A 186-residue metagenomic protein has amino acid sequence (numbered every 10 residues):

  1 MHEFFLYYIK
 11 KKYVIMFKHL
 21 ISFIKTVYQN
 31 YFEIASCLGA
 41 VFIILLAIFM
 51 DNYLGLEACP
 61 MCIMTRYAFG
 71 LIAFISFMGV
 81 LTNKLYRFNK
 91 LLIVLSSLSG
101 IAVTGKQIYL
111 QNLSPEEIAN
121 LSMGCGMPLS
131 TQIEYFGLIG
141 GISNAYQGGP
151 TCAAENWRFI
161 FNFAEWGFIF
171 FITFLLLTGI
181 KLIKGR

Functional and structural regions predicted by a protein language model:
L6-P60, F69-I72, N83-R186: Secretory/periplasmic and organellar redox-cofactor proteins
I63: Cys/His-coordinated zinc-binding microdomains
R66: Cys/His-rich microdomains that often coordinate metals
G79-V80: Interfacial segments of multi-pass membrane proteins
